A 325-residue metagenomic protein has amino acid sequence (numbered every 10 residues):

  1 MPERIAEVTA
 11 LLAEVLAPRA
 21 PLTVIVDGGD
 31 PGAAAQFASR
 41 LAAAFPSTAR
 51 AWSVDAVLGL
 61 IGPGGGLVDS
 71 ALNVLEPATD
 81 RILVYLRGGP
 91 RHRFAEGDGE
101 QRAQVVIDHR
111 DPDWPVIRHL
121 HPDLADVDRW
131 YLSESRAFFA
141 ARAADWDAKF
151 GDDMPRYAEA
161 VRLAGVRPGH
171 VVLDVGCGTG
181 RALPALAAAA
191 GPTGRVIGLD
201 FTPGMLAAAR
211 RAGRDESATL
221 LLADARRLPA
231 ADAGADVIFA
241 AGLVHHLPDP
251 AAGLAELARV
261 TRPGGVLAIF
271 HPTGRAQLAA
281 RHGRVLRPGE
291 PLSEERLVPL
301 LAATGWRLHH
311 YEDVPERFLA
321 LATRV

Functional and structural regions predicted by a protein language model:
M1-R19, I82, A95-F138: NTP-dependent small-molecule kinase module
I61-G99: ATP-dependent NMP and nucleoside kinases share a basic, alpha-helical "lid"
A125-P168, R181-A185, A208, R275-G283 (+1 more regions): Conserved class I S-adenosyl-L-methionine
L173, T179-R227: Class I SAM-dependent methyltransferase SAM/SAH-binding core
R226-V237: A short acidic, Gly/Pro-enriched loop at the edge of an enzyme's catalytic core that lines a small-molecule cofactor
V237-D249: A short SAM/SAH-binding and catalytic strip from SAM-dependent methyltransferases
A251-P263: A short glycine-rich, Lys/Arg-flanked "PGG" loop and its adjoining helix->strand segment in the class I
V266-P291: Conserved class I S-adenosyl-L-methionine
